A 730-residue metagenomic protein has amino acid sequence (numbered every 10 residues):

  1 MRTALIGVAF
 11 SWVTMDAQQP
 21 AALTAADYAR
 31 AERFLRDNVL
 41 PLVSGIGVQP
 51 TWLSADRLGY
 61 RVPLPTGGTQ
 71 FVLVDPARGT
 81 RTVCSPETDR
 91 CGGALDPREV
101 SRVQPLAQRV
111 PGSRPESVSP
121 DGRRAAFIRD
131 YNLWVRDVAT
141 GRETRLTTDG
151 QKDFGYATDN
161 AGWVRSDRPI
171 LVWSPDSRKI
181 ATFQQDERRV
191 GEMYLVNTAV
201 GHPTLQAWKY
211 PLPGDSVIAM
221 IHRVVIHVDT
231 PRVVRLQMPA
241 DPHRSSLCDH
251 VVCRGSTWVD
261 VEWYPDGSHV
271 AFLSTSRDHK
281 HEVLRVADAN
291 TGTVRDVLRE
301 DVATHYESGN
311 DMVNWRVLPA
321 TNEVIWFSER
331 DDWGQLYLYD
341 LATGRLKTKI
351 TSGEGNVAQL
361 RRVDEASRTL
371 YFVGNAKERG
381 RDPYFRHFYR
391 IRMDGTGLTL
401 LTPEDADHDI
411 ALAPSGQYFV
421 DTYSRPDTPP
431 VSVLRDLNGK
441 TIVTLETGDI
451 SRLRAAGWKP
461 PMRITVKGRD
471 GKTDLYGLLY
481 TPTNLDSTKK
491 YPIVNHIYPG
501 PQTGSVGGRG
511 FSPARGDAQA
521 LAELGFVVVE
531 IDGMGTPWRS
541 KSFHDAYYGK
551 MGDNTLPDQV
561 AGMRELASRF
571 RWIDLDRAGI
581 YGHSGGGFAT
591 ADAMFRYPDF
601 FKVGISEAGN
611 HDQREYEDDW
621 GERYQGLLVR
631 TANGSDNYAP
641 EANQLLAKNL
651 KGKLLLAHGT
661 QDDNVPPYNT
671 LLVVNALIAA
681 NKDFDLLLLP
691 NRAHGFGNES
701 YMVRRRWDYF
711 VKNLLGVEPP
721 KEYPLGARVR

Functional and structural regions predicted by a protein language model:
R2-W12: Bacterial N-terminal signal peptides
Q19-A31, D37, V48-D56, R61 (+6 more regions): N-terminal targeting or regulatory segments adjacent to alpha/beta-hydrolase or S9 domains
A21-G47, V100-A107, R235-M238, C248: A short helix->beta-strand "capping" segment at the edge of beta-propeller domains
A31, R78-E99, L146-L171, K179-H243 (+2 more regions): Predominantly five- to eight-bladed beta-propeller fold
S44-L53, R57-R61, G93-E99, A107-A126 (+13 more regions): Conserved beta-propeller blade repeats
T66-V72, D130-W134, R189-L195, M220-H222 (+4 more regions): Structural motif
P76-A77, V138-G141, V228-P231, A289-G292 (+3 more regions): Short loop/turn segments that connect beta-strands within beta-propeller blades
E192, M238, W258-V259, G267 (+4 more regions): Serine-hydrolase catalytic core recognition
